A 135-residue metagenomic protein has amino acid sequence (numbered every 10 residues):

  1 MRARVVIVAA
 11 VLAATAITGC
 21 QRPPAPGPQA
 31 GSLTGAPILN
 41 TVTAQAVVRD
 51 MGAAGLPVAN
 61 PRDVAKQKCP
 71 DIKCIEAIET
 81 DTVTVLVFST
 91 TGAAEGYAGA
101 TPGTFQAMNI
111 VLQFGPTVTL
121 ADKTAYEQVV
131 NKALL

Functional and structural regions predicted by a protein language model:
M1-V11: N-terminal export and membrane-targeting signals
V6-I7, A16-Q29: Bacterial lipoprotein signal-peptidase II cleavage site
L12-A13, D81: Residue-level detector of alpha-helix boundary/anchor positions
C20-P23, T34, A54, V58: Compositionally biased, intrinsically disordered/low-complexity regions enriched for serine, proline and threonine
P26-Q45, R49, K132-L135: Low-complexity, Pro/Thr/Ser/Glu-rich flexible segments characteristic of extracytoplasmic/periplasmic regions
I38-P102: Short, solvent-exposed recognition patches
D81-L135: Extracytosolic low-complexity repeat regions of secreted or lipid-anchored proteins
